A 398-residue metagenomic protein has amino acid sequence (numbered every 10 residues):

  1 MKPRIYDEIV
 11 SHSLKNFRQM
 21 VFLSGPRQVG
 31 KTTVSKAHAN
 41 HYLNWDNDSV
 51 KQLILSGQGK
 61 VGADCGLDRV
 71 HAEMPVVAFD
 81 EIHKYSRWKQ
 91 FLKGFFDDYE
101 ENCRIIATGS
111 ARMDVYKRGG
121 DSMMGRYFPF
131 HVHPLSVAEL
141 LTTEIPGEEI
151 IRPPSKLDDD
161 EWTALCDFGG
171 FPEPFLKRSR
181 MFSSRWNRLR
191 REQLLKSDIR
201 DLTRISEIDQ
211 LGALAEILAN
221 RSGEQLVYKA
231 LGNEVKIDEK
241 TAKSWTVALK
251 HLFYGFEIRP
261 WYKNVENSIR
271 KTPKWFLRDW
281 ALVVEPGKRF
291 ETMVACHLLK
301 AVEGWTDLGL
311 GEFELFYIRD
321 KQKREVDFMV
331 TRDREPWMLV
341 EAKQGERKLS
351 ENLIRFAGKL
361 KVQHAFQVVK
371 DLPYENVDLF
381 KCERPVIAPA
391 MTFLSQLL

Functional and structural regions predicted by a protein language model:
M1-K15: Pre-Walker A adenine-sensing motif
L23: Hydrophobic anchor at the beta1->P-loop junction of P-loop NTPases
K31-T32: Conserved lysine of the Walker
L43-V76: Short glycine-rich substrate-engagement loop in P-loop NTPases that contacts/grips substrate
K89-M113, G120-D121: Conserved catalytic/switch belt of AAA+ P-loop NTPases
R112, Y116-N220, E224-Q225, F276: Interdomain motor-coupling "hinge/lid" segment immediately C-terminal to the ATP-binding subdomain of NTP-driven enzymes
F175-P336: Accessory nucleic acid-recognition modules appended to NTPase machines
L372-L398: Domain-level recognition of nuclease-like catalytic cores that cleave nucleotide substrates
